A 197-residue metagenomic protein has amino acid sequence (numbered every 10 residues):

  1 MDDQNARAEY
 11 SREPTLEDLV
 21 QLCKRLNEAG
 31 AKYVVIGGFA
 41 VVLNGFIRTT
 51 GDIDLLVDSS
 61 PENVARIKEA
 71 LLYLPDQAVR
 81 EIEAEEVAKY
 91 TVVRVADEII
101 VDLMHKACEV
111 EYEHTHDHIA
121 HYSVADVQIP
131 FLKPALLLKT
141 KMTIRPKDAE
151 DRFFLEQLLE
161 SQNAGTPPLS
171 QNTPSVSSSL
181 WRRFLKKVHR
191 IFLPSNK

Functional and structural regions predicted by a protein language model:
M1-K197: Compositionally biased terminal segments of proteins
